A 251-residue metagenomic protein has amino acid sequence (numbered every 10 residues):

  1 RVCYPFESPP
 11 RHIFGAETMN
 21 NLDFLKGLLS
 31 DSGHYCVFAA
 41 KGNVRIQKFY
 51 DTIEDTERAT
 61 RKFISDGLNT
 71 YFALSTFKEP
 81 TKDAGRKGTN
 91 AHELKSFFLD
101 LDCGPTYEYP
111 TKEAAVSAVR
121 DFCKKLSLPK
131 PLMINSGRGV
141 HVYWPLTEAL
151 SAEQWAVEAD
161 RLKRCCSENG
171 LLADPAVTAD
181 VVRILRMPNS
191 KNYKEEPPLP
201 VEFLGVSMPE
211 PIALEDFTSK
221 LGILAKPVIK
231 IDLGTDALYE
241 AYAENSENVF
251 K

Functional and structural regions predicted by a protein language model:
V2-S96, C103-E113, R183-I184, N189-P198 (+1 more regions): DNA replication initiation on ssDNA origins
G15-I46, R86-G88, D160-R164, L171-V177 (+2 more regions): C-terminal accessory/tail domains of diverse enzymes
M19, K125-N135: Short, glycine- and small/hydrophobic-rich beta-strand elements in well-ordered beta-sheets
L29, T60-G67, V119-S127, L162-G170: Hydrophobic, Leu/Ile/Phe/Ala-enriched alpha-helical segments that form helix-helix packing faces
K95-K124, G137-R161, C165, V181-E196 (+2 more regions): Modules that initiate DNA replication and primer synthesis
P131-R138, P175-D180: Short beta-strand
